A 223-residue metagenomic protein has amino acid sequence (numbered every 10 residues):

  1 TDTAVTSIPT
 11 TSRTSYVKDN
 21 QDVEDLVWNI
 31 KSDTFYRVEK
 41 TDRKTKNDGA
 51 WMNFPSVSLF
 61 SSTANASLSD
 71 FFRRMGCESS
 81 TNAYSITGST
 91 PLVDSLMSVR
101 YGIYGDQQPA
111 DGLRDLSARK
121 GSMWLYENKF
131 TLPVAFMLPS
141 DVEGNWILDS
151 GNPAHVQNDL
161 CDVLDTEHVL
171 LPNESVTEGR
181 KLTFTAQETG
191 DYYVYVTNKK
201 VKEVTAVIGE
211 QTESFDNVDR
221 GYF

Functional and structural regions predicted by a protein language model:
D2-D219: Soluble catalytic regions of membrane-associated enzymes that act on cell-envelope and secretory-pathway components
